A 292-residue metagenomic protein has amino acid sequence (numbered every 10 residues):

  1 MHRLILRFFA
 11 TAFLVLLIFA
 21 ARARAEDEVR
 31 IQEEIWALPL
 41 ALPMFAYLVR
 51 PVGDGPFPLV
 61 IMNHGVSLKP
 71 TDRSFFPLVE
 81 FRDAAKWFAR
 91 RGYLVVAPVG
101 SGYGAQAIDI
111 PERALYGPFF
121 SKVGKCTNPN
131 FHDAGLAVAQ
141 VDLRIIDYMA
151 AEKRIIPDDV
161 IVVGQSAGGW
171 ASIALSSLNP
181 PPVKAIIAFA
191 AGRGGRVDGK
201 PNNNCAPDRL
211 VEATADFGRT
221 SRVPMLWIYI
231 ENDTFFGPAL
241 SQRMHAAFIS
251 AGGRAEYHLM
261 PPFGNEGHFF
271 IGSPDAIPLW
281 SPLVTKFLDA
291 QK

Functional and structural regions predicted by a protein language model:
E26-G55: N-terminal cap/lid segment of alpha/beta-hydrolase-fold proteins
G55-F57, G65-A107, G237: Short substrate-entry loop that stabilizes the transition state in hydrolases
N63, P98-G100, F189, M260: Alpha/beta-hydrolase
N63-G65, Y229: The conserved beta1-alpha1 loop
R113-K153: Alpha/beta-hydrolase active-site loop
Q140-L210: Primarily recognizes the serine-hydrolase "nucleophile elbow" in alpha/beta-hydrolase and SGNH/GDSL folds
A185, A191-A251, E256: The feature captures the conserved acid-bearing segment of alpha/beta-hydrolase catalytic domains
Q242, A251-K292: C-terminal catalytic histidine-bearing segment of alpha/beta-hydrolase fold enzymes
